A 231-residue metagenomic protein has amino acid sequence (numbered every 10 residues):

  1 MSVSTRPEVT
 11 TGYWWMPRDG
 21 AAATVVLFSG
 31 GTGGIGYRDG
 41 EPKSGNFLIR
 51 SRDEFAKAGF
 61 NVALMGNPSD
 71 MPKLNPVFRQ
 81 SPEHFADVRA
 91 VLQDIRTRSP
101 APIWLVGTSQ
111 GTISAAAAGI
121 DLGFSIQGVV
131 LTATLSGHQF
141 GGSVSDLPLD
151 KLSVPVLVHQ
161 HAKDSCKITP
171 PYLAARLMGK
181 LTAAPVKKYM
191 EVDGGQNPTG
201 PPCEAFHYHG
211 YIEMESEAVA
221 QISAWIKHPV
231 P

Functional and structural regions predicted by a protein language model:
M1-G20: N-terminal cap/lid segment of alpha/beta-hydrolase-fold proteins
R18-E54: Short, surface-exposed "cap/lid" segments of acyl-processing enzymes
R38-P42, S51-R52, K73-P82, Q160-K163 (+1 more regions): Second-shell loop/turn segments in exported
F47, S51, K73-R98: Alpha/beta-hydrolase active-site loop
R52-P72: Conserved alpha/beta-hydrolase
Q93-K151: Primarily recognizes the serine-hydrolase "nucleophile elbow" in alpha/beta-hydrolase and SGNH/GDSL folds
G128-G194: The feature captures the conserved acid-bearing segment of alpha/beta-hydrolase catalytic domains
A184-P231: C-terminal catalytic histidine-bearing segment of alpha/beta-hydrolase fold enzymes
